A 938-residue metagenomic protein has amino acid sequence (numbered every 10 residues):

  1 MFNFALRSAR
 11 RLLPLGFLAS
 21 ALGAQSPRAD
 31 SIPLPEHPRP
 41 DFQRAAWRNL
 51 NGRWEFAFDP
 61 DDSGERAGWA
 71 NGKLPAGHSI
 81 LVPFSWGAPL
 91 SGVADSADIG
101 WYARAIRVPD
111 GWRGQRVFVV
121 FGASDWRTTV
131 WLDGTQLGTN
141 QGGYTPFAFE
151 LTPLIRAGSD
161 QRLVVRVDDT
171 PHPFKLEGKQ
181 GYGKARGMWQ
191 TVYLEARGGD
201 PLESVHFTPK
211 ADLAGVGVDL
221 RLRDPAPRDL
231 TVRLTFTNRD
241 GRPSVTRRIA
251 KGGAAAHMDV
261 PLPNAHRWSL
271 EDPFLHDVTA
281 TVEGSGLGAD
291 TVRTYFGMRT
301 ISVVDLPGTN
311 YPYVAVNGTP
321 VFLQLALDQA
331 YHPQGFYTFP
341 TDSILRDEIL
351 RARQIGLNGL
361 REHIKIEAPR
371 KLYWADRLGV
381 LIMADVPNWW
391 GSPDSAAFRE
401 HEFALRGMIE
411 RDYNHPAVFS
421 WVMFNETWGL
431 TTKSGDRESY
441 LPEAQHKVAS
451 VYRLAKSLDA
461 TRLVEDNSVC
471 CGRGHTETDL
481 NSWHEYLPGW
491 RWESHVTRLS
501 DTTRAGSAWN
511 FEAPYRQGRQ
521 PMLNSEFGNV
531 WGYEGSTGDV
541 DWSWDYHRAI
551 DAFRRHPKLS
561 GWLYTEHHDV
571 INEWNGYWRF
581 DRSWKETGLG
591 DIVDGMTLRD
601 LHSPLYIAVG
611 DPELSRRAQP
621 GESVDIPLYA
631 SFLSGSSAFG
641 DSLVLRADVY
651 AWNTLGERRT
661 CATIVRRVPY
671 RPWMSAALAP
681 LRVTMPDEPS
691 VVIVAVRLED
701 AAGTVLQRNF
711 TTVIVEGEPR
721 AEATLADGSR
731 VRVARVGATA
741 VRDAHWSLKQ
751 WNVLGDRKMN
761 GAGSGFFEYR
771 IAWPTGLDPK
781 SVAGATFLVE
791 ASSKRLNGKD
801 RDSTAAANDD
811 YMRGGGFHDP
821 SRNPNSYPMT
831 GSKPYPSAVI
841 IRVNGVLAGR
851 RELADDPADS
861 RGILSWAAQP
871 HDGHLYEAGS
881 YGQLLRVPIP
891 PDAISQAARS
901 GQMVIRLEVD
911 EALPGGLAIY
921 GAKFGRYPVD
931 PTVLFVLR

Functional and structural regions predicted by a protein language model:
Q25-V120, P171-G181, A185-M188, L306 (+5 more regions): Extended carbohydrate-recognition surfaces in non-catalytic/accessory domains of CAZymes and lectin-like proteins
P40-D41, A57-D59, G92-V93, A97-L202 (+5 more regions): Accessory beta-strand-rich segments of carbohydrate-active enzymes
A45-E65, S124, K184-G187, D200 (+5 more regions): Substrate-binding clefts and catalytic carboxylate motifs of secreted carbohydrate-active enzymes
P83-V108, W112-L132, G138-Q141, G199-H206 (+5 more regions): Active-site-adjacent substrate/metal-binding segments within catalytic domains of carbohydrate-active enzymes
Y102-R104, T145-F149, A254-V260, A677-L681 (+2 more regions): Short strand-edge motifs at loop-to-beta-strand transitions and within beta-strands of extracellular beta-rich domains
L132, G215-A250, A256-M258, S623-V668 (+2 more regions): Beta-strand-rich binding/interaction modules
R156-G158, R221-L306, E688-V713: Extended acidic/polar, glycine-enriched regions that form or flank non-catalytic beta-rich accessory modules
R186-H206, R299-V316, T711-D743, P928-R938: Low-complexity, Pro/Ser/Thr- and charge-rich linker/hinge segments at domain boundaries
